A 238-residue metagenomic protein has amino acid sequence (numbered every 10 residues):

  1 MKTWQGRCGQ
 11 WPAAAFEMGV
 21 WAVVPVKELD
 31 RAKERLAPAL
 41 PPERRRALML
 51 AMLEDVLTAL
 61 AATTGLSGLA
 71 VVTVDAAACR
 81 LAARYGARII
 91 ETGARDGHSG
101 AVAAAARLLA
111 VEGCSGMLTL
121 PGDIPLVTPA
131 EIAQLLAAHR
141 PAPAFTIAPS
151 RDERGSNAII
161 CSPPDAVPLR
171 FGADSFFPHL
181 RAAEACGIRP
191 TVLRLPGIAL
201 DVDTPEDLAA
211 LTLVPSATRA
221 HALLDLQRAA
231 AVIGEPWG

Functional and structural regions predicted by a protein language model:
W4, Q10-P12, A182-G238: Conserved alpha/beta core of the MobA/IspD/sugar-nucleotide pyrophosphorylase nucleotidyltransferase superfamily
W4-L36: N-terminal nucleotide-binding beta1-loop-alpha1 segment
M49-L66: A short, N-terminal amphipathic alpha-helix
L66-R88: Acidic donor-binding segment of Leloir-type glycosyltransferases
A83-G116: Short phosphate-binding loop-to-helix
P121-P125: The conserved acidic donor/metal-binding loop of glycosyltransferases
V127-D152: Conserved donor-nucleotide/metal-binding helix-loop-beta segment in metal-dependent transferases, i.e., the alpha-helix
C161-A183: Short, glycine-/small-residue-rich phosphate/pyrophosphate-handling segment
